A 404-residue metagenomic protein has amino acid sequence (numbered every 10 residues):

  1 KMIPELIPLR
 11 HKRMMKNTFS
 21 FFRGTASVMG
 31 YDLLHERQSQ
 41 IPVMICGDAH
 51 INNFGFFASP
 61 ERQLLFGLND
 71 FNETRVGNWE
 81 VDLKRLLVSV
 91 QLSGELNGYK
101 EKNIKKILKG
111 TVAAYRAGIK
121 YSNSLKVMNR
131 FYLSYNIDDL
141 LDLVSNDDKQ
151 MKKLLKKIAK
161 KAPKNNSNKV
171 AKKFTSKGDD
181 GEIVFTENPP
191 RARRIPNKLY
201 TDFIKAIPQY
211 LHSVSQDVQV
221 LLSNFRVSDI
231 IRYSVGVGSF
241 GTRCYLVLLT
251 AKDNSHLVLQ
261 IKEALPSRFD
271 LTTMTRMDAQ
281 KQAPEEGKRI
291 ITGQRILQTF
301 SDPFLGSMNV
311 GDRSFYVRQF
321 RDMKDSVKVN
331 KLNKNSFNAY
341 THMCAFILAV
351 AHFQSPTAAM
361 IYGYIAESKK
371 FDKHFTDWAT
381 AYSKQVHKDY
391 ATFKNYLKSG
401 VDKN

Functional and structural regions predicted by a protein language model:
K1-C46, I51-K164, P208-N404: Conserved ATP-binding subdomain of kinase catalytic cores across diverse folds
S134-I204: Long, low-complexity segments enriched in small/aliphatic residues
